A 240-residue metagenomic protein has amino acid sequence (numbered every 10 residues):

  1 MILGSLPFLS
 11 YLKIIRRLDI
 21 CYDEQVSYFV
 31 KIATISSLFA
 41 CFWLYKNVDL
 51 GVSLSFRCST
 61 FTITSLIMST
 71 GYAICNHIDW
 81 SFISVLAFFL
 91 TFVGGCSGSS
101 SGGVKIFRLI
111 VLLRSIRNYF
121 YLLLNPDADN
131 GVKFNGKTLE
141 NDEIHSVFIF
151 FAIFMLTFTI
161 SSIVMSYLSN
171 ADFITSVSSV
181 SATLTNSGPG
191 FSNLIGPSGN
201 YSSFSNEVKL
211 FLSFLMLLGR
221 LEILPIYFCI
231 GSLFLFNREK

Functional and structural regions predicted by a protein language model:
M1-K240: Membrane-proximal intracellular helices of multi-pass ion channels
